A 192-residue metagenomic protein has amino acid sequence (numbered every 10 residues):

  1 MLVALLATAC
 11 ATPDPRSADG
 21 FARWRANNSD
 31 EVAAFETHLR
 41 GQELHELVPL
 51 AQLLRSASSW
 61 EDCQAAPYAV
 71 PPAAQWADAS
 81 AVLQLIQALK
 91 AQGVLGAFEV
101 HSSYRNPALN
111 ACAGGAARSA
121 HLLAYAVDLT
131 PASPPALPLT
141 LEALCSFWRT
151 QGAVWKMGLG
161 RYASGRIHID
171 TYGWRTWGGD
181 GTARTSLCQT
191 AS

Functional and structural regions predicted by a protein language model:
M1-T8: Bacterial N-terminal signal peptides
C10-L85, G173-S192: Extracytoplasmic cell-surface/polysaccharide-interacting catalytic and binding patches
T12-S17, N28, A33, R118-S192: Catalytic cores and adjacent binding grooves of peptidoglycan-active enzymes
L39, I86-G93, S133, W148 (+1 more regions): Sec/Tat-exported extracytoplasmic proteins
L53, Y104-D128: Short, surface-exposed glycine/acidic/tryptophan-bearing loops
V82-Q87, N110, L141-C145: Extracytoplasmic/secreted envelope proteins and their assembly/folding machinery, especially bacterial periplasmic
I86-G114: Extended, low-complexity, intrinsically disordered C-terminal regulatory tails of eukaryotic serine/threonine kinases
